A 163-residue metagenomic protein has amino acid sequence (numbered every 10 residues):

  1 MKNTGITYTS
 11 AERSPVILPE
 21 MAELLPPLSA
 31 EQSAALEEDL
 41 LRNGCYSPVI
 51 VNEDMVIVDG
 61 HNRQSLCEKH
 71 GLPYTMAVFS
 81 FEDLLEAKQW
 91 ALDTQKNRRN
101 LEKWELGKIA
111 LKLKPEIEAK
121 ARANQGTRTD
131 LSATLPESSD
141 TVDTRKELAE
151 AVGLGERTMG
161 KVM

Functional and structural regions predicted by a protein language model:
M1-D39, V49-E53: N-terminal leader or domain-start segments enriched in small/polar residues
M21-E37, L41-N43, R63-M163: Amphipathic, charge-rich alpha-helical segments that serve as recognition/docking helices
G44-P48: Short, surface-exposed connector motifs at secondary-structure boundaries
E53-D59, R63: Acidic, metal-coordinating catalytic cores used for nucleic-acid/nucleotide bond scission and strand-transfer chemistry
